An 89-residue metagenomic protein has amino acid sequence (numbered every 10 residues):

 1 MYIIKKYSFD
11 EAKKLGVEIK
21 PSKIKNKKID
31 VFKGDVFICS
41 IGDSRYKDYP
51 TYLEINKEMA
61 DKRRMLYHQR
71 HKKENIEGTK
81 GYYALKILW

Functional and structural regions predicted by a protein language model:
M1-W89: Arg/Lys-rich, low-complexity, intrinsically disordered basic segments
